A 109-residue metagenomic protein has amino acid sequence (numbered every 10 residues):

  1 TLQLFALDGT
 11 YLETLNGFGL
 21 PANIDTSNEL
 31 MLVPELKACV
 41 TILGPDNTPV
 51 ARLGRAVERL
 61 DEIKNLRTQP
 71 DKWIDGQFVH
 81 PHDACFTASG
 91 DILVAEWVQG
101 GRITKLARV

Functional and structural regions predicted by a protein language model:
T1-V109: Eukaryotic scaffold repeat domains enriched in small/polar residues
